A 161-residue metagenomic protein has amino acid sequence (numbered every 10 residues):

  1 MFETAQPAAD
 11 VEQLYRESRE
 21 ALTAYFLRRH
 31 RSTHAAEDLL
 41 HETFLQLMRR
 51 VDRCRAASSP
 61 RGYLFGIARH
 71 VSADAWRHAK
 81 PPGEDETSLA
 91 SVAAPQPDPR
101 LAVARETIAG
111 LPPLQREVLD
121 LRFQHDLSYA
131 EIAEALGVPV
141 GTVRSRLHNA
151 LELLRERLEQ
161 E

Functional and structural regions predicted by a protein language model:
F2-A24, H34, M48, R116: A short, charge-rich alpha-helical start-of-domain segment used by transcription regulators
F2-A5, R31, E42-S59, H78-K80: Sigma70-family region 2
R19, T23, F44, P112 (+2 more regions): C-terminal flanking helix
A24, D38-L45, R49, S58-H70: Structural recognition of an alpha-helix C-terminal capping motif at a helix-to-coil junction
D52-S59, F65-E86, P97, N149: Arg/Lys-rich amphipathic alpha helix in sigma70-family domain 2
R69, L136-E161: DNA-recognition helix of helix-turn-helix
D74, K80-I108, S128: Internal acidic/polar
V118-R122: A short pre-motif secondary-structure segment
